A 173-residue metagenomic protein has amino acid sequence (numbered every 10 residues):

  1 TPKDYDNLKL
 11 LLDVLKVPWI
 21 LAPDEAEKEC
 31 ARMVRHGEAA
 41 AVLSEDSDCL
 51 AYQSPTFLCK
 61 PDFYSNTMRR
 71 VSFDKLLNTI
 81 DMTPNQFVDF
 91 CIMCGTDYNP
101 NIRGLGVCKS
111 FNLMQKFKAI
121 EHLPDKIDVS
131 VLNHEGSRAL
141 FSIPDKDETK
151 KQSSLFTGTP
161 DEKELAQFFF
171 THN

Functional and structural regions predicted by a protein language model:
T1-H36, P55-F57: Noncatalytic, basic helical substrate-engagement surface that gates or grips nucleic-acid strands
V42-L43: Residue-level marker for buried hydrophobic side chains located in beta-strands that build the well-ordered beta-sheet
C49-A51: Short, active-site-adjacent cap segments at secondary-structure transitions
Q53-S54, A119: Short, solvent-exposed helix-helix connector turns and helix-capping sites enriched in acidic/polar residues
T56-N66: A short alpha->loop->secondary-structure connector
T67, S72-N173: Non-catalytic nucleic-acid-binding/docking modules located in mid-to-C-terminal regions of nucleic-acid enzymes
